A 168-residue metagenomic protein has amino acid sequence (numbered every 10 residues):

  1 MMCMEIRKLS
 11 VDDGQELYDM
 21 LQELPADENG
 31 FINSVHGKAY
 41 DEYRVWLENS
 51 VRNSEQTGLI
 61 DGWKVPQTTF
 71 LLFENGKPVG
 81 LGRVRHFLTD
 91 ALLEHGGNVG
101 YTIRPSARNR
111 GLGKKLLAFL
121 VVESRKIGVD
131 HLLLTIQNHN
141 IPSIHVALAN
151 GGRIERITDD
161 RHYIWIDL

Functional and structural regions predicted by a protein language model:
M1-N98, D159-Y163, D167-L168: GNAT-family acyltransferases
E5, G100, L133-T135: Short aromatic/hydrophobic contact patches that present stacked aromatics for nucleic-acid/ligand binding
F87-T89, S106, H139: Short coil/turn motifs at secondary-structure junctions
G100-I103, N109-V122, K126, I144-A149: Conserved acetyl-CoA-binding loop-helix of GNAT-fold acetyltransferases
V121, H139, R153-I154, L168: Ligand-binding pocket scaffold of soluble enzyme catalytic domains
S124-T135: Conserved GNAT acetyl-CoA-binding A-motif
L134-S143: Conserved beta-strand-loop-alpha-helix junction that forms the acyl-donor binding cleft
T135, L148-I166: Conserved catalytic-core motifs of GNAT/GCN5-like acyltransferases
